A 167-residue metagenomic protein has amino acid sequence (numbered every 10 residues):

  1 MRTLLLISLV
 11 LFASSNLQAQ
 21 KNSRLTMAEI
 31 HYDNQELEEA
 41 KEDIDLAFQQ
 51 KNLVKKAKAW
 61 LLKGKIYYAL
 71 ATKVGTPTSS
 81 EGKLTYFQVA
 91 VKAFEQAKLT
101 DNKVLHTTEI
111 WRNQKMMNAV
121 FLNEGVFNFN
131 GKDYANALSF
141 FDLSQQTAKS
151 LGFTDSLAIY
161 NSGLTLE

Functional and structural regions predicted by a protein language model:
M1-D33: Bacterial Sec-dependent N-terminal signal peptides
F12-S15, S150-G152, S156, E167: Short intrinsically disordered, low-complexity coil segments enriched in acidic
Q20-G82: Start-of-domain marker
N22, K58, A119, F153-L157 (+1 more regions): Start-of-helix register in tetratricopeptide repeats
S23-E39, V120-S139: Alpha-helical segment of the N-proximal tetratricopeptide repeat
H31, W60-I66, N128, F140 (+1 more regions): TPR/Sel1-like alpha-solenoid repeat signature
V54, I66-A135, Q146-S156: Short coil/linker segments at helix-helix boundaries
